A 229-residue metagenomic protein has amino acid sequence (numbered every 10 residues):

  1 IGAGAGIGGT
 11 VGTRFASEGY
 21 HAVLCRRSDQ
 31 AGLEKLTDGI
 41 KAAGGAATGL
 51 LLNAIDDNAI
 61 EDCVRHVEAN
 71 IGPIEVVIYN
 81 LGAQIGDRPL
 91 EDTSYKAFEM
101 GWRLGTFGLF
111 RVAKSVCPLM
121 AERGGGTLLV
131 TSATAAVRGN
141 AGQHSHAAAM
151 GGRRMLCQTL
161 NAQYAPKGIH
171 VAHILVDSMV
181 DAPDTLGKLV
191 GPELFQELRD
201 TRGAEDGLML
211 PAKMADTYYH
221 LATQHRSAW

Functional and structural regions predicted by a protein language model:
I1-V23: Canonical Rossmann dinucleotide-binding motif of NAD(H)/NADP(H)-dependent dehydrogenases/reductases, specifically
G2, A83, T127-R153, C157-Q158 (+3 more regions): Catalytic loop of short-chain dehydrogenase/reductase
Y20-K35: Conserved glycine-rich Rossmann-like NAD(P)H-binding loop of the short-chain dehydrogenase/reductase
G45-A46, P73-I74, M120-S132, P166-I169: Active-site loop of short-chain dehydrogenase/reductase
E61, G82-E99, G142: Conserved mid-core segment of classical short-chain dehydrogenase/reductases
E91-F110, L129, R153: Catalytic Tyr-X3-Lys loop
L104-E122, A162: Amphipathic alpha-helical dimer-interface segment in Rossmann-like NAD(P)H-dependent oxidoreductases
P166-I169, H173-S178, L189-W229: C-terminal helical subdomain
